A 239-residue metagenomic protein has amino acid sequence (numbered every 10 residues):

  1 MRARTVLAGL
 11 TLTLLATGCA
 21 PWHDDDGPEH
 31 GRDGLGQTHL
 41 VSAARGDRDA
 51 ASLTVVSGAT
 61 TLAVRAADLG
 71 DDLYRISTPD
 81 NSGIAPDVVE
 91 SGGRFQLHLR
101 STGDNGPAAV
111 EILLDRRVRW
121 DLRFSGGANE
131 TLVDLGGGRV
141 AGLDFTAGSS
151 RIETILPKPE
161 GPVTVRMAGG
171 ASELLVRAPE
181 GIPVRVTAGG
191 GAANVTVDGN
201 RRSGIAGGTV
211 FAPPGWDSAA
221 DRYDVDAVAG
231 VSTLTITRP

Functional and structural regions predicted by a protein language model:
M1-L7: Bacterial N-terminal signal peptides that target proteins for export
A8-L12: Hydrophobic helical h-region of N-terminal Sec-dependent signal peptides in bacterial secretory/periplasmic proteins
L15-G18: C-terminal motif of bacterial Sec signal peptides marking the signal peptidase cleavage site
A20-H23: Bacterial signal peptide processing site
D25-D87, T233, P239: Extracytoplasmic low-complexity, Pro/Thr/Ser/Ala/Gly-rich segments that lie immediately after a secretion/anchoring
T38-G46, S77-P79, V88, R94 (+2 more regions): Short, surface-exposed interaction patches in beta-rich subdomains that mediate adhesion/assembly near membranes
R48-A50, A59, L69-D71, G83 (+7 more regions): Extracytoplasmic
D115-R119, S125-A128, D134-S149, L156-P162 (+2 more regions): Extended beta-solenoid/beta-helix repeat architectures
